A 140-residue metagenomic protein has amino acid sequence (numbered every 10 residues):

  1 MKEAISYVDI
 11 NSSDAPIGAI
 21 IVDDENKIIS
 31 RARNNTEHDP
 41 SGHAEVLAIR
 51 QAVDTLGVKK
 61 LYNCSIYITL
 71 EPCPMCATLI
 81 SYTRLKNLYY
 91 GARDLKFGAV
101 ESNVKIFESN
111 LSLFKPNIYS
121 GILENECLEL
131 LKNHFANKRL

Functional and structural regions predicted by a protein language model:
M1-L140: Zinc-dependent deaminase catalytic domain
